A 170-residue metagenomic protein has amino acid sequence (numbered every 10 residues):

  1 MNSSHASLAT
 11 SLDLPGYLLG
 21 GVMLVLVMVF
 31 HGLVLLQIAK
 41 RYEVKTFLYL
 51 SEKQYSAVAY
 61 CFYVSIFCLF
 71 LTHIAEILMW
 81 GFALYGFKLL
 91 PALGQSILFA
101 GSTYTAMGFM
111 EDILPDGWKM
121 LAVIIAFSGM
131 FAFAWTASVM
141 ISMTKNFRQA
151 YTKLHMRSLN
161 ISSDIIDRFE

Functional and structural regions predicted by a protein language model:
M1-P15: Short, strongly hydrophobic alpha-helical membrane anchors
V22-H31, Q95-A100, F109-Y151: Pore domain of cation channels
F30-T46: Membrane-water interface of transmembrane alpha-helices
E43-S56: Membrane interface segments of multi-pass transport proteins and intramembrane proteases
S56-H73: Interfacial helix-start motif at the membrane-water boundary
L71-F99: Outer-pore turret/helix-boundary of cation channels
R148-E170: Short, highly charged, low-complexity non-transmembrane loops/tails of multi-pass membrane proteins
